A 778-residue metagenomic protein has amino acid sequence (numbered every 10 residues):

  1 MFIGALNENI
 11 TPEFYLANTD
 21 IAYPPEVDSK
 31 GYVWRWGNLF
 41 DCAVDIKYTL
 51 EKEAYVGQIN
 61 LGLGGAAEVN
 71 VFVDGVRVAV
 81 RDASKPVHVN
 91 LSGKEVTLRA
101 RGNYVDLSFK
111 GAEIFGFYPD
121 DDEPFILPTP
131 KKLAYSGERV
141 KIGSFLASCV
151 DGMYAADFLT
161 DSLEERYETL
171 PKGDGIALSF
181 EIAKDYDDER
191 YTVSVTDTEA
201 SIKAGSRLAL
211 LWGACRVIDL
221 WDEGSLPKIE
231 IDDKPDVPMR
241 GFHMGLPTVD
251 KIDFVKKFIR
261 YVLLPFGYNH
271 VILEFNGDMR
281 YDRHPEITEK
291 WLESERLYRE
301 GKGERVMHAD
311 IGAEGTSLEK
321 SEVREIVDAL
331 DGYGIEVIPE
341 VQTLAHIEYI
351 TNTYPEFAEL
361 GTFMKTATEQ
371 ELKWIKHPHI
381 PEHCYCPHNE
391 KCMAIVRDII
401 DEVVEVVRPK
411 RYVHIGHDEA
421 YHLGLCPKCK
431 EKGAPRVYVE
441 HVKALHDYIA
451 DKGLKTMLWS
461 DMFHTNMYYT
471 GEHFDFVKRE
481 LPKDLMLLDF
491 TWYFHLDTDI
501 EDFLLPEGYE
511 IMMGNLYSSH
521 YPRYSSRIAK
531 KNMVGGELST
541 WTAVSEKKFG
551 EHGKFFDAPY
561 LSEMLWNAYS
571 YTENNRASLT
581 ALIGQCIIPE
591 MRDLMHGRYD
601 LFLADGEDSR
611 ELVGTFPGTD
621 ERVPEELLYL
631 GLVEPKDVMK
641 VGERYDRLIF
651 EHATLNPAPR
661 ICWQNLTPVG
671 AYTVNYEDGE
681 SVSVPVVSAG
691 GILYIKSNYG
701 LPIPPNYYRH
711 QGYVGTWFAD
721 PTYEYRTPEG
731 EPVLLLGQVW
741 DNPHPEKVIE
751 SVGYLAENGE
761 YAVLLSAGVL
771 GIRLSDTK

Functional and structural regions predicted by a protein language model:
M1-E51, G62-G65, F117-D121, G597-D600 (+2 more regions): Disordered, acidic Ser/Thr/Pro-rich linker "stalks" and the adjacent N-terminal cap of the next globular domain
N38-A43, E51-E53, G57, L61-Y118 (+1 more regions): Trp- and acidic/polar-enriched beta-sheet ligand-binding modules for extracellular glycan and matrix recognition
K47-T49, Q58-G62, T97-R99, E113-F115 (+5 more regions): Residues within well-ordered beta-strands of beta-sheet-rich folds
Q58, G241, H270, R411-Y412 (+3 more regions): Residues at the N-termini of beta-strands
L63, R592-K778: N-terminal/edge-of-domain interface segments
Y118-D233, L458-Y468, E472-F474, K483 (+3 more regions): Acidic, contiguous N-terminal accessory segments
E123-S136, G152, E325, G334 (+3 more regions): Substrate-binding groove of N-acetylhexosamine-processing glycoside hydrolases
T196-V437, K443, G712: Feature activates predominantly on carbohydrate-active enzymes
